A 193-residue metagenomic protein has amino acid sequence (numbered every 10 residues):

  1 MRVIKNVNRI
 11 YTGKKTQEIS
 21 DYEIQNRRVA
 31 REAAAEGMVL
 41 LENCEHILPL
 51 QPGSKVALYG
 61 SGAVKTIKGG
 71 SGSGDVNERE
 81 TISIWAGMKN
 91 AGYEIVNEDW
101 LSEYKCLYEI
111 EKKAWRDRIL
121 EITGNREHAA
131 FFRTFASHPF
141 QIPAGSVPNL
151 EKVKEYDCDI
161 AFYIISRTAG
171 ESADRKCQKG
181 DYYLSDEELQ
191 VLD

Functional and structural regions predicted by a protein language model:
M1-D193: C-terminal non-catalytic regions of proteins with extracellular/luminal or membrane-system context
